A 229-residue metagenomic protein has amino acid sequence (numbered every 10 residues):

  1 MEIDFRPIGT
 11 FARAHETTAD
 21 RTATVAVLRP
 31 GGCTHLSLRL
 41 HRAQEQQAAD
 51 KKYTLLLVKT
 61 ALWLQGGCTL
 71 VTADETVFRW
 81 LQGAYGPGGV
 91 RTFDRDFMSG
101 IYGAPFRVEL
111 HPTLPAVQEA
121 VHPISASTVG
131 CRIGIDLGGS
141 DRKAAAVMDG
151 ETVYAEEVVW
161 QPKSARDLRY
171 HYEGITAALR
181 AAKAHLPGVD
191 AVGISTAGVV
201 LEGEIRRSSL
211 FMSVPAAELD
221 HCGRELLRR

Functional and structural regions predicted by a protein language model:
M1-A120: N-terminal accessory interaction module
R13-H15, T24-Q47, L137-A177, R207-M212: Short glycine-rich, Thr/Ser-proximal phosphate-binding strand/loop in the N-terminal lobe of ATP-dependent enzymes
S37, Q46-K52, L62-W63, W80-H111 (+3 more regions): Glycine-rich phosphate-binding loop and adjoining helix at the ATP-binding site of ATP-dependent phosphoryl-transfer
T60-G66, I175-A191: Phosphate/pyrophosphate-binding loops at sites that engage ATP/ADP/AMP, CoA/4′-phosphopantetheine, polyphosphate
Q65, A126-C131, G139-S140: A short, charged/proline- and glycine-enriched loop that marks the coil->beta-strand transition at the N-terminal
T69-V71, G130-D136, V189-G193: Short glycine-aspartate micro-motif
A73-E75, S195-V199: Short loop/turn motifs enriched for small/polar and acidic residues
P115-I133: Long, contiguous juxta-domain segments that are non-catalytic but functionally important
